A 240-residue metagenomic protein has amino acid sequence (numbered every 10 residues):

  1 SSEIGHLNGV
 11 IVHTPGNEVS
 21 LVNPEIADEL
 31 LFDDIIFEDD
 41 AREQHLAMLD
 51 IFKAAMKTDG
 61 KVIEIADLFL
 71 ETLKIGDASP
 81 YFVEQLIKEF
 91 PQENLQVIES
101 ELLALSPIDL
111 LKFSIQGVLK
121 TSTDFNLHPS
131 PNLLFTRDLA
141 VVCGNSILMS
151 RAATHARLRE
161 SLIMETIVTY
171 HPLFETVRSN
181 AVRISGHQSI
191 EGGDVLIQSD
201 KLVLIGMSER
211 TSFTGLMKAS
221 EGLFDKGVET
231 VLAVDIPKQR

Functional and structural regions predicted by a protein language model:
S1-R240: The feature marks the mature, well-folded catalytic cores of soluble enzymes
